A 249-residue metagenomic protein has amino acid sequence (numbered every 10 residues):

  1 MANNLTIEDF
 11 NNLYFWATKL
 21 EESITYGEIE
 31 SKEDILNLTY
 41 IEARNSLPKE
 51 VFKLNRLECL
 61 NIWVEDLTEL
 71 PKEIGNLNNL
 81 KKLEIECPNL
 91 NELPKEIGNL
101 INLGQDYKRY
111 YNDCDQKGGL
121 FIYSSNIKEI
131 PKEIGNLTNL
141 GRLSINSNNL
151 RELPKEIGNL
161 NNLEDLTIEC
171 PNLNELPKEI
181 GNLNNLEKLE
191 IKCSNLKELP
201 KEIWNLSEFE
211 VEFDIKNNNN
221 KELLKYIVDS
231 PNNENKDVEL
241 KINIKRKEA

Functional and structural regions predicted by a protein language model:
M1-V64, T68-C87, N91-N146, R151-E169 (+2 more regions): The feature captures the LRR N-terminal capping module
